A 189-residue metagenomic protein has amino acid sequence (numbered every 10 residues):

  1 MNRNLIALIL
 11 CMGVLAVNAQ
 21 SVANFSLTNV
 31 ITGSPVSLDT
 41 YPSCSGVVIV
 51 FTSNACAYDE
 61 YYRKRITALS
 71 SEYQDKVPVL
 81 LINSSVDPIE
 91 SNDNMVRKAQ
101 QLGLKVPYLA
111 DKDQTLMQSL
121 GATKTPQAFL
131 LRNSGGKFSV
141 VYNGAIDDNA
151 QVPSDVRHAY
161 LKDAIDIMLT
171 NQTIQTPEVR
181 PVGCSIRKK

Functional and structural regions predicted by a protein language model:
M1-S21: Bacterial Sec-dependent N-terminal signal peptides
V17-D39: N-terminal "domain-start" segment that seeds a small globular fold
S37-E60, I165: Short active-site neighborhood of thiol/selenol oxidoreductases, capturing the structured segment around
C44-G46, Q74-V79, G103-P107, T125: Loop/turn elements at helix/coil->beta-strand transitions in domains of secreted/extracellular proteins
V47-V50, P78-N83, P107-A110, L130: Structural recognition of the beta-strand scaffold that forms the well-ordered cores of secreted hydrolase catalytic
E60-Q101, K112-S119: Structural microenvironment flanking redox-active thiols in thiol-disulfide oxidoreductases
K98-R132, G136-V140: Short, internal strand/loop/helix patches that form the active-site neighborhood or redox-interaction surface
S134-K189: Thiol-/selenol-based redox modules, centered on thioredoxin-like and closely related oxidoreductase domains
